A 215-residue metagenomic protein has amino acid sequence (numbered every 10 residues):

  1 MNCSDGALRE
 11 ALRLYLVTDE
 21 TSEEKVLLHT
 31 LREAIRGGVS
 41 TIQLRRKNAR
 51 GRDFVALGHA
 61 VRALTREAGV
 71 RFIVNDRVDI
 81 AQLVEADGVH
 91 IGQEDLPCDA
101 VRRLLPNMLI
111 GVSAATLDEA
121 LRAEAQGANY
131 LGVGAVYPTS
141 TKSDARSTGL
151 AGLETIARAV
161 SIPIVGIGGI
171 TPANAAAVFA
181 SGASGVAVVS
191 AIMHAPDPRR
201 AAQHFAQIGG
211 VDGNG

Functional and structural regions predicted by a protein language model:
M1-C98, R103-N129, A145-T148, T155-I164 (+3 more regions): Conserved N-terminal beta1-alpha1 strand-loop-helix module at the mouth
V136-T139: A short, flexible beta-alpha/helix-coil linker loop
S184: Short, glycine/charged-rich "phosphate-handling" switch motifs in NTP-dependent and phosphotransfer domains
